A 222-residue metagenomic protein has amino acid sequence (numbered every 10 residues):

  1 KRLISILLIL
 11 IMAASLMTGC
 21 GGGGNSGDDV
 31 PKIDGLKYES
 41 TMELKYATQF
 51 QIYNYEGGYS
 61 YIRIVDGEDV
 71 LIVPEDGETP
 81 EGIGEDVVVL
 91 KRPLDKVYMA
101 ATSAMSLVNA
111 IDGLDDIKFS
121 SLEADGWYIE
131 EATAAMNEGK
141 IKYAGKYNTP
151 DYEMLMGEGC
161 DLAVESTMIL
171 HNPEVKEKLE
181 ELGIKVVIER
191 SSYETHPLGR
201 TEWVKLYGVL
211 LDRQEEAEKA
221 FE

Functional and structural regions predicted by a protein language model:
K1-L7: Bacterial N-terminal signal peptides that target proteins for export
L10-A14: Alpha-helical transmembrane segments
S15-G19: C-terminal motif of bacterial Sec signal peptides marking the signal peptidase cleavage site
C20, D115-L122, V186-E189: Short hydrophobic/aromatic-enriched beta-strand-loop microsegments
C20-M105, E216-E222: Bacterial Sec-exported substrate-binding components of ABC uptake systems
S60-M156, L162-I169: A short, structured surface patch at a secondary-structure boundary
K140, E153, G157-E222: Extracytoplasmic substrate-binding proteins
